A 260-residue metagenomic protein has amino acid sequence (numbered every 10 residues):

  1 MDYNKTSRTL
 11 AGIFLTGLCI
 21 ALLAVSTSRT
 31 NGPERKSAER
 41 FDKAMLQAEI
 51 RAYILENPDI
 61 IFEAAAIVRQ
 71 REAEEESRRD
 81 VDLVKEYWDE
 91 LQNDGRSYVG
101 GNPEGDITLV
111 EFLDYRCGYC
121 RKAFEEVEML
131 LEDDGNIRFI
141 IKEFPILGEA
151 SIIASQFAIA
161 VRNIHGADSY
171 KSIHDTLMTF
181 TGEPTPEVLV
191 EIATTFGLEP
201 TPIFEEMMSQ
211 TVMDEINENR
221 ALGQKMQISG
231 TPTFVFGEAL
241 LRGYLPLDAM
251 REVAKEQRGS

Functional and structural regions predicted by a protein language model:
Y3-E149, E205-M208, M213-G230, G259-S260: Extracytoplasmic thiol/disulfide redox context detector
P145-T231, V235-S260: Cysteine-centric redox/oxidoreductase cores and disulfide-bonded domains
